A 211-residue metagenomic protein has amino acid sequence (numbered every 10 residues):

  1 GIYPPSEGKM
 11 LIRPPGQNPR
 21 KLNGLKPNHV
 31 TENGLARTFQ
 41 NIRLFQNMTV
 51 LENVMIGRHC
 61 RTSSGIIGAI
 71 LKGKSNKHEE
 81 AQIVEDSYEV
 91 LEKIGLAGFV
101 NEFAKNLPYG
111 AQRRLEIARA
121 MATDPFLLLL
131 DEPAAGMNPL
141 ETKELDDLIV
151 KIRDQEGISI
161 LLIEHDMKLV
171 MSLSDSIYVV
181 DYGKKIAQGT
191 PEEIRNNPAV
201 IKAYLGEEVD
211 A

Functional and structural regions predicted by a protein language model:
G1-A211: Glycine-rich phosphate-binding loops of nucleotide-dependent enzymes
